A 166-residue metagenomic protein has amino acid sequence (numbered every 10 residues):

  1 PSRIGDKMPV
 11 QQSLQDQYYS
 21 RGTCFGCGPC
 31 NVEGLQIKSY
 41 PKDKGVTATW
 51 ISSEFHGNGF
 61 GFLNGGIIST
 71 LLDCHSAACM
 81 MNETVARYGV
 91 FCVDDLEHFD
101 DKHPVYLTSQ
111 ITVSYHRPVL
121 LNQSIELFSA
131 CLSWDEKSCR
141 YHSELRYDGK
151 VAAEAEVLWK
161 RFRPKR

Functional and structural regions predicted by a protein language model:
S2-G61: Non-catalytic linker/capping segments at the edges of enzyme domains
N31-L35, L107-S109, C139: Short, basic and Ser/Thr-rich N-terminal targeting/leader segments
V46-A48, S109-I111, L127, Y141 (+1 more regions): Hydrophobic residues positioned within well-ordered beta-strands of beta-sheet architectures
T47-C74, A78-E83, R87: A conserved, well-ordered hydrophobic junction motif at loop->secondary-structure transitions
W50-S52, Y115, R161: Hydrophobic residues in beta-strands and at strand termini
C79-E126: Hydrophobic beta-strand-centered segment that forms part of the acyl-chain substrate-binding groove
L120, A130-R163: C-terminal binding/interaction regions
